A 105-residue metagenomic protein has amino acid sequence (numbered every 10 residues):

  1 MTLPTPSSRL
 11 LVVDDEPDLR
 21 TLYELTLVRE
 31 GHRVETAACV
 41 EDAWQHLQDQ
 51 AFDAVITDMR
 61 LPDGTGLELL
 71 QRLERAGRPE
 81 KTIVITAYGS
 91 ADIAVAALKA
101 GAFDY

Functional and structural regions predicted by a protein language model:
M1-L11: Non-catalytic signal-transmission and effector/linker regions of two-component phosphorelay proteins
L11, T36-A54: Acidic, metal-coordinating helix/loop segments flanking the phosphotransfer/catalytic sites of two-component signaling
E16, M59-R60: The short loop immediately C-terminal to the conserved phospho-acceptor aspartate in CheY-like receiver
T21-R29: Charged docking surfaces used in two-component/phosphorelay signaling
C39, T65-E68: Acidic catalytic/metal-coordinating carboxylates
Q45, L67-P79, A96: Short amphipathic alpha-helix used as the core "switch/output" element in two-component signaling
D58, T86: Active-site residues of response regulator receiver
